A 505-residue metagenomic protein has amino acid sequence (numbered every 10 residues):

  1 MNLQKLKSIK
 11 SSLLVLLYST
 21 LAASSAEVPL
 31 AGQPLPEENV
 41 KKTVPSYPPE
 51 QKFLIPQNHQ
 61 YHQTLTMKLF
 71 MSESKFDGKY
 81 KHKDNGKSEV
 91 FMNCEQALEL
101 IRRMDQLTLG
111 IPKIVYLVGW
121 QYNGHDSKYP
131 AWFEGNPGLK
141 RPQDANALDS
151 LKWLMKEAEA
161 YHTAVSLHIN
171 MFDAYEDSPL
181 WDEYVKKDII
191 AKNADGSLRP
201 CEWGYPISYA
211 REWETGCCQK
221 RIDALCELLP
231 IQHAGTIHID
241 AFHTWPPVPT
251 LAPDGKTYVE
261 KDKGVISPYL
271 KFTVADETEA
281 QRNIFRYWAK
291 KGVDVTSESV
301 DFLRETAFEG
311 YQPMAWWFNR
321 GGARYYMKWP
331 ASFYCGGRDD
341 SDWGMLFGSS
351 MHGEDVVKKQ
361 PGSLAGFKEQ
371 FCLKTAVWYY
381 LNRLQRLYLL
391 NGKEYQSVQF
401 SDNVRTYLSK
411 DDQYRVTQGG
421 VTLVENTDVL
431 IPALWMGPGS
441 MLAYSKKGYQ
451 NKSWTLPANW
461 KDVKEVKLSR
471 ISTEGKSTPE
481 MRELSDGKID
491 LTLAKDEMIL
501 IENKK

Functional and structural regions predicted by a protein language model:
M1, S24-A26: N-terminal secretory targeting modules
N2-L13: Bacterial N-terminal signal peptides that target proteins for export
S12-A22: Bacterial N-terminal signal peptides
V28-P29, Q33-P49, Y61-E95, M171 (+2 more regions): Active-site-proximal substrate-binding groove within the catalytic cores of carbohydrate-active enzymes
G78-E183, A275-N283: Aromatic- and glycine-enriched glycan-recognition loops and surfaces that form the carbohydrate-binding subsites
K113, G235-I237: Generic beta-sheet signal
